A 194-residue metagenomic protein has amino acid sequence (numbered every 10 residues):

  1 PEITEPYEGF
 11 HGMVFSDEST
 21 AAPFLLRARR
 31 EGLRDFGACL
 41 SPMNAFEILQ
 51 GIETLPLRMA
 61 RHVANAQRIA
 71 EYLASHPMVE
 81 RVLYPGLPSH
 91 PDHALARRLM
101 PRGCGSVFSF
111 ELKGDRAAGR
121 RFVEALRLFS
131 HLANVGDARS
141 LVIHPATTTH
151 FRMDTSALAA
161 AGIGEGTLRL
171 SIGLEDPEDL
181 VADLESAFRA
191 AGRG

Functional and structural regions predicted by a protein language model:
P1-G105, E111-R139: Active-site C-terminal subdomain of aminotransferase-like
R58, E124, S140-G194: PLP-dependent enzyme catalytic core of the Aspartate aminotransferase-like
S106-E111, L168-I172: Short cationic amphipathic helices and targeting signals
